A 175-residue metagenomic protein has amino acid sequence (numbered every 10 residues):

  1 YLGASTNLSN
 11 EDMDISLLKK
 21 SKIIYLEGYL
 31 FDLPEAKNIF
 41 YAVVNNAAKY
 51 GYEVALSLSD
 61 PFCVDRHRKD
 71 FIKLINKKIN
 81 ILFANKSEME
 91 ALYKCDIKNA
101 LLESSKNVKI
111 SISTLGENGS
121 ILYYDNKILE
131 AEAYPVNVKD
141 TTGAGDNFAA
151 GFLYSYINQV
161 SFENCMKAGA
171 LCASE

Functional and structural regions predicted by a protein language model:
Y1-P34: Conserved phosphate-binding/catalytic loop of the ribokinase/pfkB sugar-kinase fold
Y1-S5, S87-E88, Y134-V136: Short, acidic/turn-prone active-site loops that include or flank metal/cofactor- and phosphate-binding residues
L2, K86-S87, D146, A170: Alpha-helix N-cap/helix-start capping motif
N7, N45-N46, K69, I97-E175: Conserved phosphate-binding/catalytic region of the ribokinase-like
D12, F62, P135-N137: Short, well-ordered turn and helix-capping elements at secondary-structure junctions
K19-K20, K77-K78, N107: Alpha-helix C-terminal capping/helix-to-coil transition sites in glycosyltransferase folds
I23-L102, N118-S120: Conserved beta-alpha-beta core of the PfkB/ribokinase-like small-molecule kinase fold
